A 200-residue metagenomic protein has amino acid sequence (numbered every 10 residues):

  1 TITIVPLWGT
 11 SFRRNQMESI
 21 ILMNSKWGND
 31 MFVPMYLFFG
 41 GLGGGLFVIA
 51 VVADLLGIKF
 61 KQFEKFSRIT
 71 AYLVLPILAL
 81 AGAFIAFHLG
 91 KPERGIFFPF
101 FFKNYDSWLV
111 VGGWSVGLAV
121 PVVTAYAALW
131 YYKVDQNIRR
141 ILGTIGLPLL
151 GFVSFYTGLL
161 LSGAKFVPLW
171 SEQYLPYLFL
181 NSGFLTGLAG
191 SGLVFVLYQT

Functional and structural regions predicted by a protein language model:
T1-Q16: Short, Lys/Arg-enriched N-terminal segments with co-localized hydrophobic residues within the first ~10-30 amino acids
R13, M17-G57: N-terminal signal-anchor module of multipass membrane proteins
I20, I77-V134, L161-A164, P168: Membrane-interface helix-loop-helix modules in multi-pass inner-membrane proteins
W27-P34, F100-W114, S171-S182: Short aromatic-rich membrane-water interface segments that cap or initiate transmembrane helices in multi-pass membrane
D30, P34-L37, Q62-L75: Loop-to-helix transition at the N-terminal end of transmembrane alpha-helices
L37-F39, L56-Q62, G117, V122-T200: Long, contiguous internal "core" modules enriched in hydrophobic/ aromatic residues
G43, A50-V51, V74, A81 (+1 more regions): Small-residue hotspots
L55-S67, E93-K103: Flexible loop linkers connecting adjacent transmembrane helices in multi-pass alpha-helical membrane transporters
